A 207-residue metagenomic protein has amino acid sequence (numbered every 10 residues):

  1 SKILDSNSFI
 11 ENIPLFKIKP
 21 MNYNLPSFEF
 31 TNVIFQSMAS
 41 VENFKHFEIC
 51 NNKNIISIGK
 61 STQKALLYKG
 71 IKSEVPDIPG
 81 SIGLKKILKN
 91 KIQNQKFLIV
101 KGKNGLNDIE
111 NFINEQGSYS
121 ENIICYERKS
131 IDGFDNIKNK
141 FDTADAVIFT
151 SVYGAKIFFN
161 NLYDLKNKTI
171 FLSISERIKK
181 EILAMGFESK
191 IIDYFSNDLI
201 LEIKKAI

Functional and structural regions predicted by a protein language model:
S1-I207: Signature of uroporphyrinogen-III synthase
